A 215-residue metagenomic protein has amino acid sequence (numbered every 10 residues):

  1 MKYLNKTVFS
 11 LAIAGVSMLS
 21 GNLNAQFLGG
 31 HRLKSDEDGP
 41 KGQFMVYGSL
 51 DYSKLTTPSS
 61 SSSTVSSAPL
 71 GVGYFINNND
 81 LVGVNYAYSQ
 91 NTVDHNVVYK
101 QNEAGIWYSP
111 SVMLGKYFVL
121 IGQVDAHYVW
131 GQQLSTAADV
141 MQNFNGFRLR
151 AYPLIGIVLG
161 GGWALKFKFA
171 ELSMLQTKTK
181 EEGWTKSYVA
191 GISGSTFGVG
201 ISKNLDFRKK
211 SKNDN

Functional and structural regions predicted by a protein language model:
M1-G30: Bacterial Sec-dependent N-terminal signal peptides
L4-N5, T64, F147: Structural motif marking the loop-to-transmembrane transition
N24-I76, D80-N85, T196-S211, N215: Short glycine/proline- and aromatic-enriched beta-strand/turn motifs that initiate or cap beta-hairpins
L33-F44, K54, F75-N77, Q90 (+5 more regions): General detector of folded, globular domains
K34, A151-N215: Predominantly the C-terminal beta-signal and adjacent terminal strand-loop region of outer-membrane beta-barrel
L50-K54, Y86-Q90, H127-Y128, A170-S173: Generic short beta-strand segments
T56-T64, V93-K100, Q132-Q142, T177-T185 (+1 more regions): Outer-membrane beta-barrel translocator domains and adjoining extracellular loop/strand segments of Gram-negative
A68-L149, I157-W163, S202-L205: Gram-negative (and chloroplast) outer-membrane scaffold detector with strong preference for beta-barrel transmembrane
